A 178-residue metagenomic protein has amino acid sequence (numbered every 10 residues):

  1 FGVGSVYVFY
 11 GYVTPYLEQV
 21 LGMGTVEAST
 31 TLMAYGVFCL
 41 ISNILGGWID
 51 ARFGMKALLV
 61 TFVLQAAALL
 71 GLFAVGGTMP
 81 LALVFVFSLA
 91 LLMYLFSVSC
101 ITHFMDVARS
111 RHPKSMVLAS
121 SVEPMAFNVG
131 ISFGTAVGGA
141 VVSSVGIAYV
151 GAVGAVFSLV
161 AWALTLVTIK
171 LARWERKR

Functional and structural regions predicted by a protein language model:
F1-F38, N43: Extracytoplasmic gate region of multi-pass secondary transporters
F1-V6, Y35, C39, Q65 (+3 more regions): Hydrophobic transmembrane alpha-helices of secondary-active solute transporters
G24, A140-V160: A membrane-interface helix-boundary motif in multi-pass transporters
S42-G54, V142: Helix-to-loop junctions at the C-terminal end of transmembrane segments in multipass secondary transporters
K56-C100: C-terminal transmembrane helical hairpin of 12-TM major facilitator-type secondary transporters
L95-R111: Intracellular juxtamembrane helix-capping segments at the cytosolic ends of symmetry-related transmembrane helices
V107-V145: A late C-terminal transmembrane helix in Major Facilitator Superfamily
A155-R178: Multi-pass alpha-helical transporter architecture, strongest for 12-TM Major Facilitator/SLC carriers used
